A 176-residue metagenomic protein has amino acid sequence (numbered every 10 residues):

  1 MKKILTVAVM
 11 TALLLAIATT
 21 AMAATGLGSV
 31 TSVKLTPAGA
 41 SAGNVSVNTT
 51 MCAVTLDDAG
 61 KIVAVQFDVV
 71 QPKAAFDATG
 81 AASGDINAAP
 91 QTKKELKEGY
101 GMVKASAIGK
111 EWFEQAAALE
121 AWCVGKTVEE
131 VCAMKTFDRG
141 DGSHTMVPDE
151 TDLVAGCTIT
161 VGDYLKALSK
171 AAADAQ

Functional and structural regions predicted by a protein language model:
I4-A23: Sec-dependent N-terminal signal peptides of Gram-positive bacterial secreted proteins and lipoproteins
A24-Q176: Active-site- and interface-proximal helix/loop "cap" or "latch" segments in soluble metabolic and energy-transducing
